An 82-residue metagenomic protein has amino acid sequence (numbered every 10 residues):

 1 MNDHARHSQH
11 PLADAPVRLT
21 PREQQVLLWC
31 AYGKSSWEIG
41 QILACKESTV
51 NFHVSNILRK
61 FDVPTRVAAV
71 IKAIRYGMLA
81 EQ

Functional and structural regions predicted by a protein language model:
M1-R22, L28-W29, W37-A44, G77-Q82: Linker/hinge segments immediately adjacent to helix-turn-helix/homeobox DNA-binding domains
H7-H10, N56, K72: Intrinsic structural disorder/low-complexity segments
E23, V54, V67-V70, R75: Alpha-helical structural signal
L27-A31, L58, V70: Hydrophobic residues on short alpha-helical segments
W29-A31, S48, I74: Short amphipathic helical patch at the helix-1/turn junction of helix-turn-helix
S35-A68: Recognition helix of helix-turn-helix DNA-binding domains
